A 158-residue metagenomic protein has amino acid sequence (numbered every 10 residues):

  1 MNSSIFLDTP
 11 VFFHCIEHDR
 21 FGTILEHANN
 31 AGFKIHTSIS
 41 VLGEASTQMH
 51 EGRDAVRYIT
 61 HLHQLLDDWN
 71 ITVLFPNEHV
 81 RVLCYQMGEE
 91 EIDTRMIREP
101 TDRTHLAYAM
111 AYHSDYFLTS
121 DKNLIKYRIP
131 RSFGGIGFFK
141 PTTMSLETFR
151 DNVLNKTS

Functional and structural regions predicted by a protein language model:
M1-I39, Q48-H61: Short, well-structured N-terminal submotif of metal-dependent ribonuclease cores
N2, R95, Y112-S158: Acidic, PIN/NYN-like endoribonuclease modules and their adjacent C-terminal/linker elements
F12, L42, L124-I125: A generic structural signal for short hydrophobic patches within well-formed alpha-helices
I16-H18, S46-H50, Q86, R128-R131: A short acidic (Asp/Glu
D19, S40, P100-T104: Short, well-structured alpha-helical interface segments that form or flank functional binding sites
V41-V80: Short, surface-exposed acidic-centric catalytic microdomains
T72-K126: Active-site neighborhoods of divalent-metal-dependent phosphate/nucleic-acid chemistry enzymes
